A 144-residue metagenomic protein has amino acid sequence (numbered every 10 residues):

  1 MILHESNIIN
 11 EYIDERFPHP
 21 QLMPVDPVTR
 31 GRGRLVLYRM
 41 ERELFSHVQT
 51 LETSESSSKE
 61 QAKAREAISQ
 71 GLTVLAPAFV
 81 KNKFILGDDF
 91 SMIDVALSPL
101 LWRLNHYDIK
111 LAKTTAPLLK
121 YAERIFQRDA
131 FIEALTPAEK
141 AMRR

Functional and structural regions predicted by a protein language model:
M1-A76, K81-K83: GST-like domain detector, emphasizing the conserved glutathione-binding G-site in the N-terminal thioredoxin-like
I13, T114, R143: Glycine-rich, phosphate-binding/catalytic loops in enzymes
V48, I85-T114, L119-I125, L135: GST superfamily/GST-like fold recognition
R128: C-terminal active-site-capping segments
T136-R144: Terminal-tail/helix-coil boundary detector
